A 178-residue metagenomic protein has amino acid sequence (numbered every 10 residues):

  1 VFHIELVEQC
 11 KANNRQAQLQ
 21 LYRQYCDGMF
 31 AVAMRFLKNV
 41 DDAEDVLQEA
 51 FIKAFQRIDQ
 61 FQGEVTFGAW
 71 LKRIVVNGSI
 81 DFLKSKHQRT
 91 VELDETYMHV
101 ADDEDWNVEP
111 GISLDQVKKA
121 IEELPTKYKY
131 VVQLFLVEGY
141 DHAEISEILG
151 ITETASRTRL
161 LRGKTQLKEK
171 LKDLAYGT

Functional and structural regions predicted by a protein language model:
K11-A12, K38, E49-T66, S85-H87: Sigma70-family region 2
K11-Q20, F30-E49, E153, A175-T178: Short, charged helix-capping/linker segments at alpha-helix termini
Q24-D27, R35-F36, Q133-Y140: Short helix-capping/turn signature of helix-turn-helix
A31, D45-I52, V65-N77: Structural recognition of an alpha-helix C-terminal capping motif at a helix-to-coil junction
D59-Q62, R73-L93, P110, R162: Arg/Lys-rich amphipathic alpha helix in sigma70-family domain 2
A69, I80, V137, L149-D173: DNA-recognition helix of helix-turn-helix
Q88-V117, D141-H142: Internal acidic/polar
K119-Y130, E138-A155, E169: Helix-turn-helix DNA-binding module
